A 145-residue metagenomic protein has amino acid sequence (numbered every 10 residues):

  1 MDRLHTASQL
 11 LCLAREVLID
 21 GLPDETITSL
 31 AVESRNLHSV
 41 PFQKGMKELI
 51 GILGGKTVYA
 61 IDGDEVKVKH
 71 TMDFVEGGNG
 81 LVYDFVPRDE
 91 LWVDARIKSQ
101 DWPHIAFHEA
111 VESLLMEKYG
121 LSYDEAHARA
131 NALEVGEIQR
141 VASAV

Functional and structural regions predicted by a protein language model:
D2-L10, P103-A106: Short amphipathic alpha-helical heptad-repeat segments
L18-D20: Charged, low-complexity interaction regions
T28-V75: Short, charged/polar N-terminal "headpieces" of proteins
I61, E65-Q100: Active-site scaffold of zinc-dependent metalloenzymes
Q100-P103, A126-H127: Alpha-helical scaffolds flanking conserved acidic
H104-M116: Active-site recognition of the HExxH zinc-binding catalytic motif
Y119-V145: Post-HExxH zinc-binding segment in Zn-dependent metallohydrolases
